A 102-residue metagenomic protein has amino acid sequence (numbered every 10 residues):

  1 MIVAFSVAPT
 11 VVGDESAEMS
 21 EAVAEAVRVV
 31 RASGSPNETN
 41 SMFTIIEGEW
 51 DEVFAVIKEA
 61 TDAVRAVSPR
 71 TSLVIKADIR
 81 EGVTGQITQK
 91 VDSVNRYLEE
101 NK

Functional and structural regions predicted by a protein language model:
M1-K102: Charge-rich, low-complexity N-terminal segments
